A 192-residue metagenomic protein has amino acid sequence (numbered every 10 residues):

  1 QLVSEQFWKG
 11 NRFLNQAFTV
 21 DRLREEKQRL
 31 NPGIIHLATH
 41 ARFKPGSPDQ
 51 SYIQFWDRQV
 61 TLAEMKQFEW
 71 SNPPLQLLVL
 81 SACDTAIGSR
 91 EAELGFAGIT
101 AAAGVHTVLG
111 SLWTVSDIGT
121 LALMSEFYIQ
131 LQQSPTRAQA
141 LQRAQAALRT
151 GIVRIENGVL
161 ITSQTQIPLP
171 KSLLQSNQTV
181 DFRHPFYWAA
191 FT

Functional and structural regions predicted by a protein language model:
Q1-G46, L80: A domain-level signal for caspase-like cysteine endopeptidase catalytic cores and their zymogen-processing architecture
S4, R24, K66, A97 (+3 more regions): Generic hydrophobic alpha-helical scaffold/packing signal
R12-F13, S111-G119, A138-Q142: Extended C-terminal subregions enriched in glycine
T19-R22, D117, Q145-A146: Acidic/histidine-enriched alpha-helical segments
R22-L30, K66-E69, Q178-D181: Short amphipathic alpha-helices and their capping/turn segments at secondary-structure boundaries
G33-E126: Catalytic cores of nucleophile-dependent amide-cleaving enzymes
T120-T192: An often Trp-containing, charged/polar helix-loop segment at the C-terminal end of enzyme catalytic cores
